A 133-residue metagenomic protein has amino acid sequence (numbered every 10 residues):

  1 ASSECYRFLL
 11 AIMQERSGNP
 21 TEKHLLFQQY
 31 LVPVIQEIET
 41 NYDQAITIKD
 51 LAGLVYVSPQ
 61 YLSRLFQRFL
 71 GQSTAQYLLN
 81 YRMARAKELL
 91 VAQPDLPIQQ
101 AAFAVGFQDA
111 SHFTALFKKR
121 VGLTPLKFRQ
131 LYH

Functional and structural regions predicted by a protein language model:
A1, Y6-T40, Q44, I48-V55 (+2 more regions): Short, Lys/Arg-enriched, Trp-marked, Pro/Gly-tolerant hinge/linker segments that flank
Q36, T40, A45, K49 (+2 more regions): Terminal helix-turn-helix DNA-binding modules in bacterial transcription factors
L54, A104-V105, R120: Residues within the alpha-helical elements of helix-turn-helix
Y61-L62, F66, H112-F113, F117: Short hydrophobic/aromatic patch on the recognition helix
F117-K118, R129: Conserved short alpha-helical interface segments
L123-P125: Feature detects amphipathic, helix-rich regulatory segments
